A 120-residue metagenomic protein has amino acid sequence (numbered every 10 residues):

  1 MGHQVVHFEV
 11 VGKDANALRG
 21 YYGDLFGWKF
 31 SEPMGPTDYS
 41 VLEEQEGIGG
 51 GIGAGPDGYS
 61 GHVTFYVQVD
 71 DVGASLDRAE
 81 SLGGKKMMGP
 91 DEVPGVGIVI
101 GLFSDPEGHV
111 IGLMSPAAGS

Functional and structural regions predicted by a protein language model:
M1-R19, G47, V63-F65, M114-S120: N-terminal beta-strand motif that seeds the catalytic metal site of vicinal oxygen chelate
V5-G12, D57-S81, V99-S104: Vicinal oxygen chelate
H7, V41, G51, G89 (+1 more regions): Conserved beta-strand positions that form and line the central face of beta-propeller blades
H7-E43: N-terminal first-folded block
V10, S31, L82-S120: Vicinal oxygen chelate
Y21-Y22, A79, G108: Conserved active-site tyrosine of GNAT-family acetyltransferases
W28-G61, V110-S115: Conserved short beta-strand elements that form part of the metal-binding/catalytic scaffold of enzyme active sites
